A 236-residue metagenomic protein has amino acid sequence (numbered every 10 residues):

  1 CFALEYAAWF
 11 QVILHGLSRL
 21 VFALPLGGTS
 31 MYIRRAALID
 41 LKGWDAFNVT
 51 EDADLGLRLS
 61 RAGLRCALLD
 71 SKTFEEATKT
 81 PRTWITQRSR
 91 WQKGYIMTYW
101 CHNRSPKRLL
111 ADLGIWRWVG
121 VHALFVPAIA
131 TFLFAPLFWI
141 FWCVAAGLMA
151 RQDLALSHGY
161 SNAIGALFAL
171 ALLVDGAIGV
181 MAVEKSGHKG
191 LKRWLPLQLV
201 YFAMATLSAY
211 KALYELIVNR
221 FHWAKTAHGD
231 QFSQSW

Functional and structural regions predicted by a protein language model:
C1-E5, P81-W84, Q92-Y95, Y99 (+4 more regions): Hydrophobic alpha-helical segments of integral membrane proteins, encompassing both true transmembrane helices
C1-N48, S89-W100: Long helical/loop segments within the catalytic core of UDP-sugar-dependent glycosyltransferases, especially the large
L55-G56, W84: Short, hydrophobic alpha-helical packing/hinge segments within bilobed ligand-binding/sensory domains
G56-F74: Catalytic donor-sugar/metal-binding loop of nucleotide-sugar-dependent glycosyltransferases
K79, I85-L124: Active-site-adjacent helix/loop segment of glycosyltransferases that harbors family-specific signature motifs
G94-Y95, A128-G147, Y214: Transmembrane alpha-helix/helix-exit interface in multi-pass inner-membrane proteins
R104-V121, W142-W236: Juxtamembrane C-terminal module of membrane proteins
L124, A128-A135, Y201-A205: Membrane-embedded alpha-helical bundles that form the substrate/pore pathway in multi-pass transport systems
